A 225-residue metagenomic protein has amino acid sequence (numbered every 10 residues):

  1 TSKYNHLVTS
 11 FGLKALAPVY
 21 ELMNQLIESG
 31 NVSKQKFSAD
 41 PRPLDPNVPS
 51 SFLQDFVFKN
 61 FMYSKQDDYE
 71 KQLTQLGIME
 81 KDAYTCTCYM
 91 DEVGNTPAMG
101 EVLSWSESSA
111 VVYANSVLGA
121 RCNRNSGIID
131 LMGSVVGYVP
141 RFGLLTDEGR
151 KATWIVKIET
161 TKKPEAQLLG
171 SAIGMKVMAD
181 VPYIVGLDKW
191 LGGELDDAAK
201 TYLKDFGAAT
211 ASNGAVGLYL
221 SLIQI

Functional and structural regions predicted by a protein language model:
T1-L103, S108-P164, M178-D197: Metallocofactor- and cofactor-centric catalytic cores in central/energy metabolism, strongly enriched
T161-S221: Extended, H/D-rich, highly charged conserved domains that either
Q224-I225: Conserved small/polar residues in nucleotide/adenosyl-binding loops
